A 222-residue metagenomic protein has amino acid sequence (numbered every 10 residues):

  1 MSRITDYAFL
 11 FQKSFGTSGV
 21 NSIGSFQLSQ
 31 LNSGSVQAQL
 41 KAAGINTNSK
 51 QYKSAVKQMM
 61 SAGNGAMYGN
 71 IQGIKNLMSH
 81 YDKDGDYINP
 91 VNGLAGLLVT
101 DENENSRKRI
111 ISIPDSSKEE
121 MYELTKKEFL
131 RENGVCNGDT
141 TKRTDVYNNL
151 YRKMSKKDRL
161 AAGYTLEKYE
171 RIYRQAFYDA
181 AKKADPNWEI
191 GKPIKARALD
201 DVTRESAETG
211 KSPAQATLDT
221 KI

Functional and structural regions predicted by a protein language model:
M1-I222: Type III/flagellar secretion export determinants
